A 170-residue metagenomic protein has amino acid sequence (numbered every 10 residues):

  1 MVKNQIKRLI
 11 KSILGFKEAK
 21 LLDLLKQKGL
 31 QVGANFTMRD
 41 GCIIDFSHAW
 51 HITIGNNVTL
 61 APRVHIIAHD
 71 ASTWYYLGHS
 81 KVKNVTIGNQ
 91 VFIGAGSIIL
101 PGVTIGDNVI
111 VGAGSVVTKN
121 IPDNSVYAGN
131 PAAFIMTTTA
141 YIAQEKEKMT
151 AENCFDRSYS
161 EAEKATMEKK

Functional and structural regions predicted by a protein language model:
M1-L25: Membrane-proximal basic amphipathic "stem/tether" segments
V2, K17-K20, Y127, I142 (+2 more regions): Serine/threonine-rich low-complexity intrinsically disordered regions
L21-L22, H48, G55, S160 (+1 more regions): Aromatic-residue detector
L25-K26, L30-V32, F36-I135: Structural signal for interior beta-strand "rungs" in well-ordered beta-sheet cores of soluble enzyme domains
S80-I93, I98, A132-K170: C-terminal segments of enzyme domains that contribute to small-molecule binding surfaces
